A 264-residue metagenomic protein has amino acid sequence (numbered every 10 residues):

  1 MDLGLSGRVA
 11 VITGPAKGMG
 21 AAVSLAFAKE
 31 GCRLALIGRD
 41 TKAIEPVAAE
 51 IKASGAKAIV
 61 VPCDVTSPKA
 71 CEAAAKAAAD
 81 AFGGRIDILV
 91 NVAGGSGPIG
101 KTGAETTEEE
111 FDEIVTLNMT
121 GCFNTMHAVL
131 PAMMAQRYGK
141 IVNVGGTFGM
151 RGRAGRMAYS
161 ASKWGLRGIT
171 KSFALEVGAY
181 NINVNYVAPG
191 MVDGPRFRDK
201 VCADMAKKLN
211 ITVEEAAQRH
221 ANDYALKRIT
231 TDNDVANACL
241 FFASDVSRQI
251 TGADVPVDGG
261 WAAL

Functional and structural regions predicted by a protein language model:
V9, G14-G18: Conserved glycine-rich cofactor-binding loop
E30-P46: Conserved glycine-rich Rossmann-like NAD(P)H-binding loop of the short-chain dehydrogenase/reductase
T41-K42, P62-A74, E108, D234: The beta1-alpha1 cofactor-binding region of Rossmann-like NAD(H)/NADP(H)-dependent oxidoreductases
I99-G103, T107-V115, H220-A221: Substrate-binding pocket helix/loop in short-chain dehydrogenase/reductase
F123-M126, L130, M134, Y138 (+2 more regions): C-terminal substrate-recognition "lid" of short-chain dehydrogenase/reductases
M126, S162, T170: Active-site helix of classical SDR
G178, N183, I250-G252: Short, small/polar-rich loop/turn modules that mediate ligand/substrate recognition or access, typified
